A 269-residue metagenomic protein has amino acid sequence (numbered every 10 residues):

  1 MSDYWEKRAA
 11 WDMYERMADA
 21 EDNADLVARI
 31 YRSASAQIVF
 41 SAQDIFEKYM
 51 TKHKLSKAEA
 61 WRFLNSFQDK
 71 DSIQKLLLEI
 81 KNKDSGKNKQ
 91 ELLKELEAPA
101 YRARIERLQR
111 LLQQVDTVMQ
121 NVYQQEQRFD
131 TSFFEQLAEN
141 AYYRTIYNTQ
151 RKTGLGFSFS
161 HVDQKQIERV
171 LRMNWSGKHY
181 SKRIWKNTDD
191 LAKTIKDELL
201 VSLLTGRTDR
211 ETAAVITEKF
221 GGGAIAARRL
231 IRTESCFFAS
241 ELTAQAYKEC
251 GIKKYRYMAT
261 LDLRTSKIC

Functional and structural regions predicted by a protein language model:
M1-T217: N-terminal leader/targeting and assembly helices and adjacent pre-domain segments
G222-C269: Acidic, glycine-rich two-metal-ion catalytic cores of nucleic acid-processing enzymes
